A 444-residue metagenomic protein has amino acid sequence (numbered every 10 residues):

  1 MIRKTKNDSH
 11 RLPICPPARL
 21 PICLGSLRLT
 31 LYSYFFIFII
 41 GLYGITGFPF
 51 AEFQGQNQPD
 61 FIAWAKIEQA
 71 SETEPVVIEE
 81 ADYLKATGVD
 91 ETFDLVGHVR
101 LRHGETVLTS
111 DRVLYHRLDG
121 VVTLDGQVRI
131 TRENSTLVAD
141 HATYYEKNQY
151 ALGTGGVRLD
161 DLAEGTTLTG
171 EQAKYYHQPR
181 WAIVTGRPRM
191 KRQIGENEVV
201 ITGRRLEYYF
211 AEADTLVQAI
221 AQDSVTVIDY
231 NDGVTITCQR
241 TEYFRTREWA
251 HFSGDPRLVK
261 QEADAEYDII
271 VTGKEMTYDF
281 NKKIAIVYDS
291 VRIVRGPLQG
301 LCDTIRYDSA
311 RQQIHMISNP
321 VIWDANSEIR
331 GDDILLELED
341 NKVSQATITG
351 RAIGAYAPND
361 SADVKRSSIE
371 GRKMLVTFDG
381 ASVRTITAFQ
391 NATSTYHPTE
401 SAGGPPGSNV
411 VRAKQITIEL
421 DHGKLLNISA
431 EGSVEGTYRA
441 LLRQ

Functional and structural regions predicted by a protein language model:
M1-S9, C15-P59, A63-K66: Bacterial Sec-dependent N-terminal signal peptides
E52-Q444: N-terminal amphipathic/hydrophobic interface segments
